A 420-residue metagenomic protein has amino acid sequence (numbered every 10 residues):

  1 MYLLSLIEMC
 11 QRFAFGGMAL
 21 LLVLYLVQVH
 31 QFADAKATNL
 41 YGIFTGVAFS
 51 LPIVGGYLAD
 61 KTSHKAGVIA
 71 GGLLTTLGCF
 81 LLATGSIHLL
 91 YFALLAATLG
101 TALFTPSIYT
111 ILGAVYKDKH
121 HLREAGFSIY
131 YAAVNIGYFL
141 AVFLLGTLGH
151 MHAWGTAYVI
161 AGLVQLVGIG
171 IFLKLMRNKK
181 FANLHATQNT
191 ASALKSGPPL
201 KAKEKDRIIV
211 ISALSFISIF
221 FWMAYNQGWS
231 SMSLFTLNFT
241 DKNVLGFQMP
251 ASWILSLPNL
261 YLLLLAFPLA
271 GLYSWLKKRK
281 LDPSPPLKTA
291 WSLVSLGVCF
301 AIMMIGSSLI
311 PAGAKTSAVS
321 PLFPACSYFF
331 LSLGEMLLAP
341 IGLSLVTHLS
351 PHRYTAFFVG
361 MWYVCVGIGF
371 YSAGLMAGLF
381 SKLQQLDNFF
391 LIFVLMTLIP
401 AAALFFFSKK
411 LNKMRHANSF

Functional and structural regions predicted by a protein language model:
M9, L89-F104, G313-L337: Hydrophobic core of transmembrane alpha-helices in multi-pass small-molecule transporters, especially MFS/SLC-type
M18-K36, G228-I254: Short amphipathic helix-loop junctions that connect adjacent transmembrane helices in Major Facilitator Superfamily/SLC
G42-Y57, T105, S256-L269: Central cavity-lining transmembrane alpha-helices of secondary-active solute carriers, predominantly the Major
A48, L122-H150, G162-G168, P258-L262 (+1 more regions): Glycine-rich segments within core transmembrane alpha-helices of 12-TM secondary carriers
P52-I87: Conserved MFS/SLC helix-loop-helix module at the cytosolic interface between two early adjacent transmembrane helices
K61-G72, W275-V294: Cytoplasmic membrane-interface "Motif A"-like loop-to-helix N-cap segments of 12-TM Major Facilitator Superfamily
L73-L90, L293-T316: C-terminal ends and interior cores of transmembrane alpha-helices in multi-pass membrane transporters/permeases
D118, L145-F247, L269, Y273-R279 (+1 more regions): Intracellular loop-helix junctions on the cytosolic face of multi-pass helical membrane proteins
